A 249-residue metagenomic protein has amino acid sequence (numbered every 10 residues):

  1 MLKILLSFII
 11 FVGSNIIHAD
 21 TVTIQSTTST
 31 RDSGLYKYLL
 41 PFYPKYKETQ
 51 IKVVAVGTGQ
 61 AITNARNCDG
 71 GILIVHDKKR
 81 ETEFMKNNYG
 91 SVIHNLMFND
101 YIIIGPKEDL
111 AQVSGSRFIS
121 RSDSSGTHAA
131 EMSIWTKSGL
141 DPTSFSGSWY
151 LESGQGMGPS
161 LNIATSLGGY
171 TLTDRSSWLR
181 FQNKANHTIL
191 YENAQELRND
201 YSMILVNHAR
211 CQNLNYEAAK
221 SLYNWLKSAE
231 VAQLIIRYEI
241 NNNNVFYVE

Functional and structural regions predicted by a protein language model:
I4-G13: Sec-dependent N-terminal signal peptides
N15-A19: Sec/Tat signal peptide C-region and signal peptidase I cleavage site
D20-K47, G59, T63-D69, D77-K78 (+3 more regions): Exported/periplasmic ABC-transporter solute-binding proteins
I51: Hydrophobic anchor at the start of a short beta-strand that flanks the dinucleotide cofactor-binding loop
I72-N99: Acidic, polar ligand-binding/catalytic clefts
